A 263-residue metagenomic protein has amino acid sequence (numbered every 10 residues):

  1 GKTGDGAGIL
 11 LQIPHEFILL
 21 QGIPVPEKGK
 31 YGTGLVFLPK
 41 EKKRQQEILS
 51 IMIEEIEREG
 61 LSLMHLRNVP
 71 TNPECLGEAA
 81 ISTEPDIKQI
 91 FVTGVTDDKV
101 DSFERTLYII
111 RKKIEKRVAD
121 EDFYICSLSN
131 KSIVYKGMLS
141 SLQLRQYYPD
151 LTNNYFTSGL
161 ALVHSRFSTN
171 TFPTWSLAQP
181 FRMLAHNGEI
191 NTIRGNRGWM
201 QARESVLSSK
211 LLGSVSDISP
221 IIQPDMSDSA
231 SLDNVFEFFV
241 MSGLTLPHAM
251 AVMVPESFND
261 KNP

Functional and structural regions predicted by a protein language model:
G1-P263: Conserved short alpha-helical segments that host acidic/polar catalytic motifs at enzyme active sites
